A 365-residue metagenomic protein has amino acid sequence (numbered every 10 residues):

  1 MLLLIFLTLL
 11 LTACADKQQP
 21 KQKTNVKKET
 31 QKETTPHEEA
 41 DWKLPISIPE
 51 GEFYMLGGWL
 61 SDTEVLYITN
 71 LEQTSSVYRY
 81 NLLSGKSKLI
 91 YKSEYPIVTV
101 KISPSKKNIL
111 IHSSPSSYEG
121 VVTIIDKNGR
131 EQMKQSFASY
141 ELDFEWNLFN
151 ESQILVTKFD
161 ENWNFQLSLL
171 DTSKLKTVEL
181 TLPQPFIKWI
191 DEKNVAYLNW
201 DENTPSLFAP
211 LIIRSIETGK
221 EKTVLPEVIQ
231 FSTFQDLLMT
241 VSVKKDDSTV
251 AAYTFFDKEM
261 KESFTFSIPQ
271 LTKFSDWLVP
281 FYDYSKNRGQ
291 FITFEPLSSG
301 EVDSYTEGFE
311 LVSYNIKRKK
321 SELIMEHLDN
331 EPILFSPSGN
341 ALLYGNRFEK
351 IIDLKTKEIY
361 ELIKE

Functional and structural regions predicted by a protein language model:
M1-F6: Sec-dependent N-terminal signal peptides
L10-A13: C-terminal motif of bacterial Sec signal peptides marking the signal peptidase cleavage site
A15-K17: Bacterial signal peptide processing site
E29-L44, Q73-L89, S117-K134, N162-T181 (+4 more regions): Surface-exposed loop/turn elements that mediate protein-protein interactions on large endomembrane-trafficking
P49-L66, E94-I102, S139-I154, T181-L198 (+5 more regions): Conserved beta-propeller blade repeats
S61, L66-E72, L110-S117, L155-N162 (+5 more regions): Beta-strand C-termini and the immediately following turn/loop, strongest in propeller blades
Y78, K86-W200: Long, acidic/polar, low-complexity amphipathic helices and coiled-coil-like
V228-F266: N-terminal leader/targeting helix
